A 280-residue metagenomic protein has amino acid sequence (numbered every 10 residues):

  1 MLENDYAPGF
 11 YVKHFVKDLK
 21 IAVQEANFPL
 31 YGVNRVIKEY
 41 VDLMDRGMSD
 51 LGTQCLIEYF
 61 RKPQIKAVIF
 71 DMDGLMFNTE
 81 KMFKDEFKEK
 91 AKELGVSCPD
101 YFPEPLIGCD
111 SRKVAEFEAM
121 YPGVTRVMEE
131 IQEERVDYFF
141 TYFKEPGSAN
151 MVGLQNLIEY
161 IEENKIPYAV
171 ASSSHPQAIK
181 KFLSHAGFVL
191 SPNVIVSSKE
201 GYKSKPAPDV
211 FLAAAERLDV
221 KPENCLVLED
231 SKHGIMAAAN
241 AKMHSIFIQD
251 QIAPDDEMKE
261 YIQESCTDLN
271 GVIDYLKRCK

Functional and structural regions predicted by a protein language model:
M1-L51: Interdomain hinge/lid region at the active-site interface of Rossmann-like NAD(P)-dependent oxidoreductases
K17, M82-D85, R112, A149 (+5 more regions): Short alpha-helical
F28, M48, V96, V124 (+2 more regions): Helix N-cap/coil-helix junction residues
P29, S97, P167, H244: Residue-level detector of anion-binding/catalytic polar loops
D45-P63: NAD(P)-dependent dehydrogenase/reductase Rossmann-like domain
Q64-A67, E159, P176-K280: Asp-based, Mg2+/Mn2+-dependent phosphohydrolase catalytic module
I65-N164, V189: N-terminal helical cap/lid subdomain that shapes the substrate entry/recognition surface in HAD-like hydrolases
S172-S174: Conserved phosphate-coupling serine/threonine residues in phosphotransfer and NTP-handling enzymes
